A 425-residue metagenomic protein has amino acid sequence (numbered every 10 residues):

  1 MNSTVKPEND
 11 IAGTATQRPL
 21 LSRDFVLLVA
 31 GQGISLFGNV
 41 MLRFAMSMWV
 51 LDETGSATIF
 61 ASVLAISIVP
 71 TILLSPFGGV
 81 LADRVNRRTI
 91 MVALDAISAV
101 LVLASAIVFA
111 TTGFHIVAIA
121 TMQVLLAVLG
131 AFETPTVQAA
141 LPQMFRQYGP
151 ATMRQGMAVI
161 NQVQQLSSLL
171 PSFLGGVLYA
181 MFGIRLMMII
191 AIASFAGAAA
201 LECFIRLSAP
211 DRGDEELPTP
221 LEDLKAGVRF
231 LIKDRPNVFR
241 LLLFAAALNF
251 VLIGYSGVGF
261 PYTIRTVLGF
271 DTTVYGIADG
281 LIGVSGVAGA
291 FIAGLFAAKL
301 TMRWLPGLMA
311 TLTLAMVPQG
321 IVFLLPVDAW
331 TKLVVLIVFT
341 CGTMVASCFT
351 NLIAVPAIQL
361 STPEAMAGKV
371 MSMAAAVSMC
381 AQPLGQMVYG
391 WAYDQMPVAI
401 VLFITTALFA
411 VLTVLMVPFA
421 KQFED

Functional and structural regions predicted by a protein language model:
M1-R18, M144, F419-D425: Intrinsic disorder in cytosolic terminal tails and internal cytosolic loops of multi-pass membrane transporters
K6, L73, F77, R84 (+4 more regions): C-terminal transmembrane bundle of multi-pass solute transporters/carriers
K6-F25, S208-L243: Juxtamembrane intracellular "pre-TM" segments in multi-pass secondary transporters
L27-R43, S67-V80, N86-L101, A118-A180 (+7 more regions): Substrate-agnostic recognition of the 12-TM MFS/MFS-like secondary transporter fold
G33, F44, F182-I189, R229-A290: A single, central transmembrane helix in multi-pass transporters
L42-A45, W49, T54-A61, A158 (+2 more regions): Small-residue hotspots at the loop-to-helix junctions and early N-terminal turns of transmembrane alpha-helices
S47-E53, A106-T111, L170-I192, T266-V267 (+1 more regions): Transmembrane alpha-helix termini and helix-breaking/packing motifs in multi-pass membrane transporters
Q143-M144, M188, I192-P218, V417-D425: Helix-loop junctions on the cytosolic side of multi-pass membrane transporters, especially the intracellular loop
